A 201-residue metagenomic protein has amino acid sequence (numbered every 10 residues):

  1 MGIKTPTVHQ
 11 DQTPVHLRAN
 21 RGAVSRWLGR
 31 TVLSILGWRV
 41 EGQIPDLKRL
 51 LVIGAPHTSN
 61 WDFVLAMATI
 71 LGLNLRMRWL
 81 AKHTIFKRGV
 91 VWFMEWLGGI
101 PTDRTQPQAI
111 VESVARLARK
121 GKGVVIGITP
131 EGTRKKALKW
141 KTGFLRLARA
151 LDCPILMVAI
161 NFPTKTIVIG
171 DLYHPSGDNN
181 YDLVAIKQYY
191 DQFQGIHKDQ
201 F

Functional and structural regions predicted by a protein language model:
G2-N20, V24, I35, P107-F201: Non-catalytic C-terminal accessory region of glycerolipid acyltransferases and related lyso-lipid remodeling enzymes
R18-R30, M94-Q106: Acidic/glycine-enriched edge-of-secondary-structure segments
R21-H57: Helix-to-loop junction immediately C-terminal to a conserved catalytic motif
W27-L28, L65, G89, T142-G143: Short Gly/charged-rich anion-binding patches and loops
T31, A68, W92, R116 (+1 more regions): Surface-exposed charge patches
S34-I35, G72, W96, A150: Residues at alpha-helix termini
Q43-T105, F162, D171: Catalytic core of membrane glycerolipid acyltransferases/transacylases, capturing the structured, soluble-facing
